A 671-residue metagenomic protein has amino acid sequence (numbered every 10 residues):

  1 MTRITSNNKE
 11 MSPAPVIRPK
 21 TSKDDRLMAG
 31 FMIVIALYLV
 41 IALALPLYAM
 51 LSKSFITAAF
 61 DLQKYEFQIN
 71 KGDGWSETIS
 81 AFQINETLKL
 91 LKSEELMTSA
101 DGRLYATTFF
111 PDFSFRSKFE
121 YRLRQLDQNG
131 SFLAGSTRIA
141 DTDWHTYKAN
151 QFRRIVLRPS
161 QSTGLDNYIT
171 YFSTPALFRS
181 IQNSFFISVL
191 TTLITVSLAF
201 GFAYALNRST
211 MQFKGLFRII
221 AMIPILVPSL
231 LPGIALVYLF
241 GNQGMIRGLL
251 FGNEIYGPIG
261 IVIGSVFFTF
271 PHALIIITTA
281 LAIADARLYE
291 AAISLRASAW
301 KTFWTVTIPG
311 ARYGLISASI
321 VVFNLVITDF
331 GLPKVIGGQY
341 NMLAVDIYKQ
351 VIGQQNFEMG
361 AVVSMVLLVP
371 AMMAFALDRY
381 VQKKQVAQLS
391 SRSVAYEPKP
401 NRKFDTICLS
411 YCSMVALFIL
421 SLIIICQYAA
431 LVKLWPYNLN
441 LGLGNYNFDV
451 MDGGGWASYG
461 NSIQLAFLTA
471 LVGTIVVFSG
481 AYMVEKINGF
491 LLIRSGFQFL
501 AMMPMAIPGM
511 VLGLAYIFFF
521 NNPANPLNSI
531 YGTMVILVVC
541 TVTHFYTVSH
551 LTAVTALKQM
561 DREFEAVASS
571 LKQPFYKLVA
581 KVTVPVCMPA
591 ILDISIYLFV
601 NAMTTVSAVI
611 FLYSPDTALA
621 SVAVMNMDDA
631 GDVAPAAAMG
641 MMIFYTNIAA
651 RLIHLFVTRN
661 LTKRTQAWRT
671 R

Functional and structural regions predicted by a protein language model:
M1-I33, D378-M414, L492, F656-R671: Transmembrane alpha-helical segments of polytopic membrane transport and secretion proteins
D24-D61, Y171-A282, G310-G331, V362-D378 (+7 more regions): Membrane-water interface segments at the C-terminal ends of transmembrane alpha-helices in multi-pass inner-membrane
D25, A29, L39-T78, Q83-N85 (+13 more regions): Short membrane-interfacial helix/loop motifs at transmembrane-helix boundaries
I56, T170, R218-A221, A286-S294 (+11 more regions): Short amphipathic alpha-helical coupling elements at transmembrane boundaries
T279-Y289, A299, V554-F564: Membrane-helix/interface signature in polytopic inner-membrane proteins
S298, Q573-P574: Short coil/turn motifs that cap or connect alpha-helices
F330-Q354, Y437-L439, V606-V633, A667-R671: Glycine-rich helix-loop "coupling/hinge" segments at transmembrane-helix boundaries in multipass transporters
V345-P370: Helix-loop-helix hairpin linking two adjacent transmembrane segments in secondary transporters
